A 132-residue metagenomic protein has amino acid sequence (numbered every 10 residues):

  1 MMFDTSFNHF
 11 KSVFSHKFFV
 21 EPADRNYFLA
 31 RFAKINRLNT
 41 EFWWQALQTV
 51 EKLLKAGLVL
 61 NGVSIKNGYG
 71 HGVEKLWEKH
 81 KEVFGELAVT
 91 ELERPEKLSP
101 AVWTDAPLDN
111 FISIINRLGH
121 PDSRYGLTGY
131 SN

Functional and structural regions predicted by a protein language model:
M1-W44, Q48, A56-I65: Charged alpha-helical initiation segments
M2-E21, G62-N132: Long, charged low-complexity segments
